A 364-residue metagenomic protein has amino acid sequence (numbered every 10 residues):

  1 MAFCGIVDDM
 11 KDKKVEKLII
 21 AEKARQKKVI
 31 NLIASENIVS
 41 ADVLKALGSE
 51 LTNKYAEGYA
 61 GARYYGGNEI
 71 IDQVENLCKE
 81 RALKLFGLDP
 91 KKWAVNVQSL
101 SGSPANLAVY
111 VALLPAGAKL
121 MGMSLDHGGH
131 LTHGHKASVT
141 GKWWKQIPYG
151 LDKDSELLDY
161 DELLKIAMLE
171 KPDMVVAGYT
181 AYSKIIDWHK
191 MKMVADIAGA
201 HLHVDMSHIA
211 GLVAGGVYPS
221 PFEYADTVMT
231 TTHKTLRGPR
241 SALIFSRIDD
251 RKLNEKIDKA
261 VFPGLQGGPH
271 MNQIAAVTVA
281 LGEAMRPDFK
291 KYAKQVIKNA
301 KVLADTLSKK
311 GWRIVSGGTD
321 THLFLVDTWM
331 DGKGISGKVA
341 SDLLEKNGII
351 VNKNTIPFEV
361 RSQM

Functional and structural regions predicted by a protein language model:
F3-E80: N-terminal glycine-rich, Lys/His-bearing helix-loop that initiates the first secondary-structure elements of many
K13, K298-V302, R361-M364: PLP-dependent enzyme catalytic core of the Aspartate aminotransferase-like
E22-K28, N53-G61, P172, R237 (+4 more regions): Short acidic (Asp/Glu) and glycine-rich catalytic loops that position anionic groups and cofactors
E36-V43, L47-E50, S103-A108, T231-H233 (+1 more regions): Conserved phosphate/anionic-ligand binding catalytic regions in large, soluble enzymes, centered on
V43, D187-K190, S336: Residues at alpha-helix caps and immediate loop-helix transition turns in enzyme cores, especially N- and C-cap
I70-V74, Q98-S103, P269-H270, V315-G317 (+1 more regions): Secondary-structure capping and boundary motifs in well-ordered enzyme cores
L77, R81-G311: Conserved PLP-enzyme active-site core in the AAT-like
R313-M364: Conserved PLP-binding catalytic core of the aspartate aminotransferase-like
